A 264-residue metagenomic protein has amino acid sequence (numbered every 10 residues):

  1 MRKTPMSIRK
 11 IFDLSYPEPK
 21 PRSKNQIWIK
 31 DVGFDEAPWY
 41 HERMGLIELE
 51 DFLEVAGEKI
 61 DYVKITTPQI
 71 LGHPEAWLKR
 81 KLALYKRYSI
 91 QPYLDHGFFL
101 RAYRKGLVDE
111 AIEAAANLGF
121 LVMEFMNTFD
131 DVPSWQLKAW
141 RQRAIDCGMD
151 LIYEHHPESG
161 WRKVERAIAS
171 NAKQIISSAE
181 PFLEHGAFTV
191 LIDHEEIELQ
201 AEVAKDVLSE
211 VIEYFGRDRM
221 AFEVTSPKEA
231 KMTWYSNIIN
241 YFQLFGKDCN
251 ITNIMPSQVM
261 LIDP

Functional and structural regions predicted by a protein language model:
R2-L82: Conserved N-terminal beta1-alpha1 strand-loop-helix module at the mouth
T4-K24, E213-P264: C-terminal alpha-helical cap/extension of soluble enzyme domains
E18-P19, E50-K59, E75-S89, D109-G119 (+4 more regions): Acidic (Asp/Glu)-rich catalytic clusters
K24-E48, T66-L71, Y93-L107, D130 (+1 more regions): Active-site mouth loops of central-metabolism enzymes
K24-V32, E36-P38, I60-I65, P92-H96 (+5 more regions): Hydrophobic faces of well-ordered beta-strands that scaffold small-molecule active sites in alpha/beta enzyme cores
L71-L84, R101-E110, N127-I152, E198-V211 (+2 more regions): Active-site-adjacent beta->alpha loops and helix N-cap segments on the catalytic face of soluble alpha/beta enzymes
G97-L100, R104, A115-F125: Substrate-binding cleft of extracellular glycoside hydrolase catalytic domains
L121-I197: Conserved anion-binding
